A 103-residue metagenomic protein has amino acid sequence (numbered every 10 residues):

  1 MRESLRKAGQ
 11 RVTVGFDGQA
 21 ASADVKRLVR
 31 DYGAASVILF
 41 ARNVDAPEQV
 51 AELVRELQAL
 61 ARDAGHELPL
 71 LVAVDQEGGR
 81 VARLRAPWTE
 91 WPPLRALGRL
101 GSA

Functional and structural regions predicted by a protein language model:
M1-A20: Boundary/entry segment of secreted carbohydrate-active catalytic domains
D17-R30: Short, acidic/polar
L28-A103: Enzymes and membrane/adaptor proteins characterized by extended Gly/Ser/Thr/Asp/Glu-rich, aromatic-dotted
